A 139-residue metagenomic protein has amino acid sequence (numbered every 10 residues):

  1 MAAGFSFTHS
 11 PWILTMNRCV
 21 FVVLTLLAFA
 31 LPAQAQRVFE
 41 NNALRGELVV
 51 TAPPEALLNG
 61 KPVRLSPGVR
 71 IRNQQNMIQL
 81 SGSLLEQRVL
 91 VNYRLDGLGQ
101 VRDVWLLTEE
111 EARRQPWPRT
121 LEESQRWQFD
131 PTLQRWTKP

Functional and structural regions predicted by a protein language model:
A2-I13, N17-V20, F29-L58, P62 (+1 more regions): Short, flexible, surface-exposed loop segments at domain boundaries
V22-L24: Sec-dependent N-terminal signal peptides
L27-A28, I71: Alpha-helical transmembrane segments and their juxtamembrane interfaces
S66-Q74: Short, structured beta-strand/loop micro-motifs enriched in basic residues and often containing a Trp
